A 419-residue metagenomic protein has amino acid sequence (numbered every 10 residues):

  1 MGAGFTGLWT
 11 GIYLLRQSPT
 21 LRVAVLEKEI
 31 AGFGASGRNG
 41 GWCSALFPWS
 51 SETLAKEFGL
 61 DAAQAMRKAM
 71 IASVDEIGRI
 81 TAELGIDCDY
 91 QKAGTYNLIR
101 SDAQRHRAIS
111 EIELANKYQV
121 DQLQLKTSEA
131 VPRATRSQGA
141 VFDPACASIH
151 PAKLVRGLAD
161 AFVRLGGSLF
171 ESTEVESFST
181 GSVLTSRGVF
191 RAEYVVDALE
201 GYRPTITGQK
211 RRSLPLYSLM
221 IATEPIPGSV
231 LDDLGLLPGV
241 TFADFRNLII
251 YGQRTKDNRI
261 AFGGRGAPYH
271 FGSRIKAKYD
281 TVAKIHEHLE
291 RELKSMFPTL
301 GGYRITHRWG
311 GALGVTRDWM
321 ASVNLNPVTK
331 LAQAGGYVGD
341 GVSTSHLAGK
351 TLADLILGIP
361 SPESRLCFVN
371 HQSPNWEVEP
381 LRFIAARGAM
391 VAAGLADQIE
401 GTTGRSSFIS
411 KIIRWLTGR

Functional and structural regions predicted by a protein language model:
M1-T6, A24: Beta1/beta-strand and adjacent pyrophosphate-binding region of the FAD-binding site in flavoprotein oxidoreductases
Y13, Q17, P327-A332, V338-R419: C-terminal lid/capping helical subdomain adjacent to the catalytic/cofactor pocket in oxidative enzymes
L15-R38: Glycine-rich FAD pyrophosphate-binding loop
R38-A69: Glycine-rich active-site loop/strand segments that organize a redox cofactor
N39, E83-Q91, V175-S177, V189-S229 (+2 more regions): Active-site substrate-recognition segment that forms the wall of the catalytic cavity or substrate channel
W49-K56, R79-G157: Flavin (FAD/FMN) cofactor-binding and adjacent substrate-gating region of FAD-dependent oxidoreductase domains
D61-R79, S110, K284-E292, T351: A non-catalytic, amphipathic alpha-helix used as a structural packing/dimerization or gating element in enzyme scaffolds
H106, E113-Y118, A140-Y194, A198: Helical element adjacent to the flavin cofactor pocket in flavoenzyme catalytic cores
